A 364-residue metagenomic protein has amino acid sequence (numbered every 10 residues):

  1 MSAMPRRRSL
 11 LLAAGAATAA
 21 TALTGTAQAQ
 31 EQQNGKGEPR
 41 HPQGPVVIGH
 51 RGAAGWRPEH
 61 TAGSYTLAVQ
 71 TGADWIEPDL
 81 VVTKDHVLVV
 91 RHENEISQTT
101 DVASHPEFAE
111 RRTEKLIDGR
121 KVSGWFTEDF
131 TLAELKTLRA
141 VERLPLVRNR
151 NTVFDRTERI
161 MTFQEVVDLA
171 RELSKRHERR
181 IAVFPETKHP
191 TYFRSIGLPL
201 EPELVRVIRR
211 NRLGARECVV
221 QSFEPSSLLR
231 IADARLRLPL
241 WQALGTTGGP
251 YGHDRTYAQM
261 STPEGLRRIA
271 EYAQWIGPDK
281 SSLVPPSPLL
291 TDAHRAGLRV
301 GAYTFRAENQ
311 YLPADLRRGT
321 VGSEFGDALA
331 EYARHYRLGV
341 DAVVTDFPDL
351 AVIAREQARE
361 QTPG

Functional and structural regions predicted by a protein language model:
S2-G364: Phosphate-group recognition and catalysis centered on beta-loop-alpha active-site segments
